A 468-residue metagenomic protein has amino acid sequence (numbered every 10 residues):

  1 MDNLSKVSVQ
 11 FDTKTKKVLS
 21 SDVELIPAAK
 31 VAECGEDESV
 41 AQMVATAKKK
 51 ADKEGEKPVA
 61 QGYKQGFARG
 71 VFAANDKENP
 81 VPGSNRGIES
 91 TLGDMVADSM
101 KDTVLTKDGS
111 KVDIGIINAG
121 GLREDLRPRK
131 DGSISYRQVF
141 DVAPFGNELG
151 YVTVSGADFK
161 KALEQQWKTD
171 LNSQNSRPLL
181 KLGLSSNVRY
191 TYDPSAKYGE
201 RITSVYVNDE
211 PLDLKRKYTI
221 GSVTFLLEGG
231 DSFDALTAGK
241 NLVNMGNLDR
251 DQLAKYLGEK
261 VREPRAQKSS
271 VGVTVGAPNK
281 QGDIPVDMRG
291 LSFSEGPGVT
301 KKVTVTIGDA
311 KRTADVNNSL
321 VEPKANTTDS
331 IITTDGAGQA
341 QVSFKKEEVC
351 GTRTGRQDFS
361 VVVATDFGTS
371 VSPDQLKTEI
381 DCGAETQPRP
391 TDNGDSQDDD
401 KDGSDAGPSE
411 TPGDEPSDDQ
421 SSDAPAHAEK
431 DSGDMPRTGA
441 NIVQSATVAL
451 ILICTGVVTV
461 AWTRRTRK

Functional and structural regions predicted by a protein language model:
M1-V59, L171: Active-site-adjacent helix-turn-beta-strand microarchitecture at beta-sheet edges that either contains or buttresses
N3-K6, S90, D94-E385: Feature captures C-terminal
G55-E89: Glycine-rich phosphate/diphosphate-binding loops and the adjacent beta-loop-alpha structural elements that coordinate
E295-G296, T386-R389, G407-S417: Intrinsically disordered, low-complexity proline-rich regions
G383-D399: Long, compositionally biased low-complexity repeat segments characteristic of intrinsically disordered regions
P408, P412-L450: Extracellular Ser/Thr-rich, low-complexity/disordered mucin-like segments
S445-K468: C-terminal membrane-anchoring or membrane-association module
